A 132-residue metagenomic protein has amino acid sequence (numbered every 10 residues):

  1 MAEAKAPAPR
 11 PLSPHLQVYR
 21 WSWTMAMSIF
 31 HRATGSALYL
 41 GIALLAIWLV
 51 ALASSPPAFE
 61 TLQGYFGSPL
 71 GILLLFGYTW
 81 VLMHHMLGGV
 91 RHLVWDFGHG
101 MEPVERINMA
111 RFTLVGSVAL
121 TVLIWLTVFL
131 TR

Functional and structural regions predicted by a protein language model:
M1-R132: Membrane-embedded alpha-helical bundles that constitute the cytochrome b-like, heme-associated redox core of multi-pass
